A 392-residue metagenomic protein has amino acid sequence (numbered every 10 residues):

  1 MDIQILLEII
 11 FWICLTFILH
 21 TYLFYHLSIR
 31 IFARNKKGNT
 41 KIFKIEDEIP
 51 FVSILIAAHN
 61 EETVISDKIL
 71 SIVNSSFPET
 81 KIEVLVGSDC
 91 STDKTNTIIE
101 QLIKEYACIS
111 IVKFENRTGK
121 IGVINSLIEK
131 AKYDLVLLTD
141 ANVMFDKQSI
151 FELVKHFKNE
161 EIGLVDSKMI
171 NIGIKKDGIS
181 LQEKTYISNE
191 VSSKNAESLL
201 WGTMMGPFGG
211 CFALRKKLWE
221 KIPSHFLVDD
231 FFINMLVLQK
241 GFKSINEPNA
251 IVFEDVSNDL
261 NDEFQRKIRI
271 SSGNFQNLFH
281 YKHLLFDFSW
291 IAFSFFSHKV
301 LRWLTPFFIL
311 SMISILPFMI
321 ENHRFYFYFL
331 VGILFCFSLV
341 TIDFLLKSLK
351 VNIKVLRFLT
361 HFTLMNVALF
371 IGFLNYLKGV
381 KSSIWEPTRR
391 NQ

Functional and structural regions predicted by a protein language model:
M1-E46: N-terminal membrane-anchoring/stem segments of glycan-assembly enzymes
I3-Q4, K36, E46, R302-K381: Membrane-embedded multi-pass helical conduit in multi-pass membrane proteins, especially envelope-biosynthetic
L70-K81: Short, acidic, metal-binding catalytic loop of nucleotide-sugar glycosyltransferases
S71, S88-T97, N116, V143: A conserved acidic beta->alpha catalytic loop
I82-L85, N96-K130, L181-Q182, I187 (+1 more regions): Conserved donor nucleotide-binding strand/loop of the catalytic core
K113, G122-V123, K147-F226, H361: Long helical/loop segments within the catalytic core of UDP-sugar-dependent glycosyltransferases, especially the large
V136: Short aromatic/hydrophobic "clamp" motif used to bind/position activated sugar donors
F157-N189, H225-F226, I233-F296, V367 (+1 more regions): Catalytic donor/gating beta->alpha subdomain of glycosyltransferases that bind UDP-sugars
